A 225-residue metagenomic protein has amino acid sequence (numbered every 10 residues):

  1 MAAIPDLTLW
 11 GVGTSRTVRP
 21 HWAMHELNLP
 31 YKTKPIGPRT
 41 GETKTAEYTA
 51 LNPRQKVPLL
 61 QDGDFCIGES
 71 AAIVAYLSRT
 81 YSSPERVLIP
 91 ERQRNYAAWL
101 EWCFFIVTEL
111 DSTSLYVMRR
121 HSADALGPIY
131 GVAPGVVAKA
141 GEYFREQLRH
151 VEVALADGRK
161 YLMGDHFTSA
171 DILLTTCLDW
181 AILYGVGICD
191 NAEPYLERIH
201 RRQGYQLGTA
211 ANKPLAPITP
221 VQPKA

Functional and structural regions predicted by a protein language model:
M1-L7, P220-A225: Eukaryotic N-terminal low-complexity, Ser/Thr- and Lys/Arg-rich leader segments that predominantly function as
A2-G135: GST-like domain detector, emphasizing the conserved glutathione-binding G-site in the N-terminal thioredoxin-like
G37, S169, N212-L215: Short, solvent-exposed turn/loop segments enriched in Gly/Ser/Thr/Pro and often Arg
A50, L174, R201, A210-A211: Phosphate-coordinating loops and pocket residues in cytosolic domains that bind phosphorylated ligands
A72, N191, G204: Residue-level recognition of oxygen-bearing side chains
S78, C177-L178, T209: Active-site-flanking alpha-helical
W102-R201: GST-like fold's C-terminal all-alpha helical module
Q206-A225: Terminal-tail/helix-coil boundary detector
